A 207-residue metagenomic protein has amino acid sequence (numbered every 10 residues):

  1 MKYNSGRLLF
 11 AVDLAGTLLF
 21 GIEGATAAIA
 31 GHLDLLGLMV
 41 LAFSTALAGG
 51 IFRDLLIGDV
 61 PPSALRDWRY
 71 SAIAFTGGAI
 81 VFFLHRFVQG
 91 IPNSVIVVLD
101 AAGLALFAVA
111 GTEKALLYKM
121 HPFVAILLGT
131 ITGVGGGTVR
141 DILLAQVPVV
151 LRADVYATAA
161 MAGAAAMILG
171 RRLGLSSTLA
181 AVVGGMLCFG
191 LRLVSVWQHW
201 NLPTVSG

Functional and structural regions predicted by a protein language model:
M1-P122, A145-G207: Alpha-helical transmembrane segments and their membrane-interface boundaries that form or gate the permeation pathway
P122-A125, T138: Membrane-embedded alpha-helical hairpins and interfacial helices in multi-pass inner-membrane proteins
G136-Q146: Membrane-helix boundary/interface segments in integral membrane proteins
